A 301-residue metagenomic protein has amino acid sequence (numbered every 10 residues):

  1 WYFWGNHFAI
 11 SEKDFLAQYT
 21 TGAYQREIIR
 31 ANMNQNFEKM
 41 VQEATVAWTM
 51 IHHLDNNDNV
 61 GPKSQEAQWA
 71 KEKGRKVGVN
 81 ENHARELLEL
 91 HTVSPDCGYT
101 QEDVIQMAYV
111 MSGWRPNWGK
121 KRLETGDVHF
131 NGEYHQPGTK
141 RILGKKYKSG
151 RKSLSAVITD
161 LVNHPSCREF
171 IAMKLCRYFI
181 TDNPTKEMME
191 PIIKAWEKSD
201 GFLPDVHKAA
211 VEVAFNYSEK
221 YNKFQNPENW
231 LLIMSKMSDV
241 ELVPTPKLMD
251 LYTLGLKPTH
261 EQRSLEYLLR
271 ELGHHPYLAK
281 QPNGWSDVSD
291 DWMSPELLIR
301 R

Functional and structural regions predicted by a protein language model:
W1-N183: Non-catalytic, conformational "gating/processing" segments within enzyme and secreted inhibitor domains
H164, R168-S199, P204-R301: Flexible, low-complexity segments enriched for small/polar residues
